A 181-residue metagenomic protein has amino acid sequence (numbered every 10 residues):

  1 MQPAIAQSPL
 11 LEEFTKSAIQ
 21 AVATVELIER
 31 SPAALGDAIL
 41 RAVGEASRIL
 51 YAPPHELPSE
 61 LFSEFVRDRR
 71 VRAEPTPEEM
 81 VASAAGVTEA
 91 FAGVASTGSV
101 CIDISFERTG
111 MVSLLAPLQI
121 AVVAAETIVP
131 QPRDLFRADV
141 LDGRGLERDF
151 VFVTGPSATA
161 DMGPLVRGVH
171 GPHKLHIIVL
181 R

Functional and structural regions predicted by a protein language model:
M1-R181: The feature marks the mature, well-folded catalytic cores of soluble enzymes
